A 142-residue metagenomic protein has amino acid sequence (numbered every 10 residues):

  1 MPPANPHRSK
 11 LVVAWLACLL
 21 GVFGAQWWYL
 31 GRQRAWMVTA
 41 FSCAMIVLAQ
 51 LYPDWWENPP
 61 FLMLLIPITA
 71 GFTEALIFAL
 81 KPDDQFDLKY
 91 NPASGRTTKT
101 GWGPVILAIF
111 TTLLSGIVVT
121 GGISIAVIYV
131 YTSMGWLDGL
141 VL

Functional and structural regions predicted by a protein language model:
P2-A14, T39-L142: Transmembrane helix recognition focused on a "late"/terminal membrane span
L16-W27: N-terminal signal-anchor/start-transfer transmembrane helix
W27, A35-W36: Alpha-helical transmembrane segments and their helix-entry boundary regions
